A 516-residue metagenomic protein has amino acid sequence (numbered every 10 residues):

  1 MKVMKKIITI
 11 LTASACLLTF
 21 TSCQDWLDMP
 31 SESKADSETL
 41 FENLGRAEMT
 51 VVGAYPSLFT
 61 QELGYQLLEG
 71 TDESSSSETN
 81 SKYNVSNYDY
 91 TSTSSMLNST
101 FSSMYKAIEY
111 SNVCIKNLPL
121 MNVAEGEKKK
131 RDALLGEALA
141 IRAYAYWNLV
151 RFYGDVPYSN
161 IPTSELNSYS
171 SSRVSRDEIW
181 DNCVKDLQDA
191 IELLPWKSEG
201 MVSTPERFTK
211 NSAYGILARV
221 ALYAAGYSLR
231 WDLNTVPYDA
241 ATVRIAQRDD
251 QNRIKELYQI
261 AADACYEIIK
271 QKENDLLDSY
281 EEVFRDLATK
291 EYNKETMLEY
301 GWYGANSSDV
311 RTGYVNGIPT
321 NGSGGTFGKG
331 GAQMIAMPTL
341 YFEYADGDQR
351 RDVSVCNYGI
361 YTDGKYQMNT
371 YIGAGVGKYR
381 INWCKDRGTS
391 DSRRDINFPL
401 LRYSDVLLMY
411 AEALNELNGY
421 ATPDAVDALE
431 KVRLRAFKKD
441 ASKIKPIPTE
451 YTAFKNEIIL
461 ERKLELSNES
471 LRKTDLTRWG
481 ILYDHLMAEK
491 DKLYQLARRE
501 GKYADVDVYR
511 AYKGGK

Functional and structural regions predicted by a protein language model:
K2-L11: Bacterial N-terminal signal peptides that target proteins for export
T19-S22: C-terminal motif of bacterial Sec signal peptides marking the signal peptidase cleavage site
Q24-W26: Bacterial signal peptide processing site
D36, E42-T60, N80-Y153, N167-V202 (+6 more regions): Conserved, well-structured interaction surfaces
T39, L44-G45, V51, Y55 (+3 more regions): Elongated scaffold/linker segments in the mid-to-C-terminal portions of large proteins
G64-S77, P195-S212, G226-I318, K439-A453 (+1 more regions): Short, surface-exposed recognition loops and adjoining beta-strand edges that mediate ligand/DNA contacts, enriched
N148-F152, P157, S198, V220-D232 (+1 more regions): Short coil/turn linking the two alpha-helices of tandem helical-hairpin repeats
